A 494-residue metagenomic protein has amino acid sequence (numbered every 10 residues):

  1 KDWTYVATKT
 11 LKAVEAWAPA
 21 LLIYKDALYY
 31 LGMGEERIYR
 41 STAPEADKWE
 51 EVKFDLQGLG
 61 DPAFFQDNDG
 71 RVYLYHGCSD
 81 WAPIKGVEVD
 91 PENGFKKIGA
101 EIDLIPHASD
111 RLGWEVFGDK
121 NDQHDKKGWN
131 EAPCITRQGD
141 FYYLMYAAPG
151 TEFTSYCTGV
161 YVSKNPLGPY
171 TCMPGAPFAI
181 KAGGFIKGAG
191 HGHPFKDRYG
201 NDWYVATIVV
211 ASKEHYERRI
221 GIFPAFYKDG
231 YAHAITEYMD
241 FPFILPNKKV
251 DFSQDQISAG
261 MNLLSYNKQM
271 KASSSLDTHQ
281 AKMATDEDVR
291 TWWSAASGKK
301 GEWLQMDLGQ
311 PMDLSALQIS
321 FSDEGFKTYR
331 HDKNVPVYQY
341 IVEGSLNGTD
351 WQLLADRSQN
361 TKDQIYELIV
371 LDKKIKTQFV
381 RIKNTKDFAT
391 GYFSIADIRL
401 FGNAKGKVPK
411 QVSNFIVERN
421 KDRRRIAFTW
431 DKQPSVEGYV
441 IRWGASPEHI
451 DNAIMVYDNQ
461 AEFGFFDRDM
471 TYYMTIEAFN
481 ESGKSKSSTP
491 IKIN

Functional and structural regions predicted by a protein language model:
K1-D125, R137-G184, Y199-N201, I208-D251: Beta-rich carbohydrate-recognition and catalytic domains
W17-A20, G60-A63, E131-C134, G190-H193 (+1 more regions): Beta-propeller and closely related beta-sheet repeat lectin domains
G159, Y338, I365-L368, Y457-E462: Short S/T/G- and acidic-enriched coil/turn segments that sit immediately N-terminal to beta-strands in beta-sandwich
D286-A355, I365-S413, R419, T429 (+1 more regions): Aromatic, loop-rich ligand-recognition surfaces of beta-strand-rich domains
S358-T361, N452-D458: Short beta-strand segments within Ig-like beta-sandwich modules, predominantly Fibronectin type-III
Y392-F393, F479-N494: Extracellular fibronectin type III
R424-V436: Conserved aromatic anchor
F463-S485: Beta-strand-rich modules
